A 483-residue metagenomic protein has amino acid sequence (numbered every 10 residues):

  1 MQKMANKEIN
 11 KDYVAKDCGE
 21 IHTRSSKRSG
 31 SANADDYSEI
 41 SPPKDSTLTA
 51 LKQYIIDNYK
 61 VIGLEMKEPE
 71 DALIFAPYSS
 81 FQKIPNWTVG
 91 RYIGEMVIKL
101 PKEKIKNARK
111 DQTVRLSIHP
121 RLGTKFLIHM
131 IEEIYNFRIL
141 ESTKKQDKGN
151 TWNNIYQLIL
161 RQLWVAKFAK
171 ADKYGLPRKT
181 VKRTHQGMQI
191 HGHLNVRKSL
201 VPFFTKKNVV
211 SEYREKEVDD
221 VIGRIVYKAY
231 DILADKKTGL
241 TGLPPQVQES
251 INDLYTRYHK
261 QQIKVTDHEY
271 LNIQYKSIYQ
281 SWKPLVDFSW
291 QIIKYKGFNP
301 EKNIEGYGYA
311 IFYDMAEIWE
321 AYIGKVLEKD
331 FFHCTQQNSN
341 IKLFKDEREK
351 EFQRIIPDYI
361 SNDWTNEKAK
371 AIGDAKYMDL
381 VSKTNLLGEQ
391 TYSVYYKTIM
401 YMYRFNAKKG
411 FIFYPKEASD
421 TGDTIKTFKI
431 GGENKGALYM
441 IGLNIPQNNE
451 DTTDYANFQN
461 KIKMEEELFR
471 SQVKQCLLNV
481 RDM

Functional and structural regions predicted by a protein language model:
M1-M66, K302, G306-M483: Catalytic core segments in nucleotide and nucleic-acid processing enzymes
N6-K302, G308-Y309: Residue(s) in the substrate-gating loop at a strand-loop-helix junction that position the organic substrate next
